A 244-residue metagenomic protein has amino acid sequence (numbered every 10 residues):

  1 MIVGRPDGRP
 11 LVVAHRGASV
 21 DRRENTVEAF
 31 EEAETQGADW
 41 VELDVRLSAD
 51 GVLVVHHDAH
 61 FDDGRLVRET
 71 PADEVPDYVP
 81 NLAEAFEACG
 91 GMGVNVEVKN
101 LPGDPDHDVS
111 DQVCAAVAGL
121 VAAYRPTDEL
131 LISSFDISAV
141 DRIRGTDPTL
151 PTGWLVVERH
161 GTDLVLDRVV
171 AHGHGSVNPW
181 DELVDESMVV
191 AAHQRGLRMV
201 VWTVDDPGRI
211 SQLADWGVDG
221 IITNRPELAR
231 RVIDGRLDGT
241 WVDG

Functional and structural regions predicted by a protein language model:
I2-D7, C89-V94, V98-G244: Short loop-to-alpha-helix "cap/lid" segments that border enzyme active sites across diverse enzyme classes
I2-V12, T35, D39-W40, V45-M92 (+4 more regions): An active-site metal/cofactor-coordinating segment within enzyme catalytic domains
H15: Functionally critical loop-and-helix segments that line ligand-binding/catalytic clefts of soluble enzyme domains
A18-V20: Hydrophobic transmembrane alpha-helices
E24-E31, D44: Short amphipathic alpha-helical segment that frequently serves as the phosphate-/nucleotide-binding helix
T26, Y78, L82, C114: Aromatic/hydrophobic pocket-lining residues that form the small-molecule binding cavity in soluble enzyme cores
E32, R46, T223: N-terminal beta1-alpha1 ligand-phosphate binding loop
